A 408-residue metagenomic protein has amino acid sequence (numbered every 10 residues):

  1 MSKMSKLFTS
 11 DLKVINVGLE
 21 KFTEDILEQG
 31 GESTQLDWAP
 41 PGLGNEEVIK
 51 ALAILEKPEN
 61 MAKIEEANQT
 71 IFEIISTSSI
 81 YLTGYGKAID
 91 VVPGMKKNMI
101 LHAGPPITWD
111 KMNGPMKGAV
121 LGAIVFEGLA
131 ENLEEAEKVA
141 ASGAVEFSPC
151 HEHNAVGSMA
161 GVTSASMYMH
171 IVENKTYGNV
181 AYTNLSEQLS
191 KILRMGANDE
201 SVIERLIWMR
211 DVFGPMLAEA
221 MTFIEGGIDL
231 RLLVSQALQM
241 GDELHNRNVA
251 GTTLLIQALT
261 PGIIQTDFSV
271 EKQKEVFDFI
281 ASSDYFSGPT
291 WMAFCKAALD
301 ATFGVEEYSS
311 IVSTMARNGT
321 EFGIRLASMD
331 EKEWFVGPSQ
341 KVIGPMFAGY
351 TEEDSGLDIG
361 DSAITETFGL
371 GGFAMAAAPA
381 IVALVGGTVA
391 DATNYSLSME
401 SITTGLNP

Functional and structural regions predicted by a protein language model:
S2-P408: Anaerobic metallocofactor- and corrinoid-dependent redox/one-carbon enzyme cores, especially those from methanogenesis
